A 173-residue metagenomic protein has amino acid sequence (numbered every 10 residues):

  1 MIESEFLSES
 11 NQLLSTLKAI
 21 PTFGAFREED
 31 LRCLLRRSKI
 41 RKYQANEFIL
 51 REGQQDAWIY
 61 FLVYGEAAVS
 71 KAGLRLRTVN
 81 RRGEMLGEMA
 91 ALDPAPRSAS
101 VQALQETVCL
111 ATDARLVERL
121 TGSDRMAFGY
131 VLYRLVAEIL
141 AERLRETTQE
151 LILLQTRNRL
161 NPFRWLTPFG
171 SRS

Functional and structural regions predicted by a protein language model:
M1-S173: Cytosolic regulatory regions built on CNB/CRP/Popeye-like sensor folds
